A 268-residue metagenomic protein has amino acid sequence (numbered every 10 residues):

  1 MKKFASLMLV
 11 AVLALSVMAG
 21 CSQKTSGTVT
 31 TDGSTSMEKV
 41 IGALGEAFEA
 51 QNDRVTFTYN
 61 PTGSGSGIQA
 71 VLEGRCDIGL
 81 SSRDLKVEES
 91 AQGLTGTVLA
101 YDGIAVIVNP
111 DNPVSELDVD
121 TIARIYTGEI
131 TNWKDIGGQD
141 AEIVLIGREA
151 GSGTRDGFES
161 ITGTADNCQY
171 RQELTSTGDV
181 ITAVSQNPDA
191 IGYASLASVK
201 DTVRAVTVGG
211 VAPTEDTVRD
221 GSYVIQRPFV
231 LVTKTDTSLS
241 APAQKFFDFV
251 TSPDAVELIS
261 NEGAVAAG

Functional and structural regions predicted by a protein language model:
M1-L9: Positively charged n-region of N-terminal signal peptides that target proteins for export
F4, S22-G65, Q69-G268: Exported/periplasmic ABC-transporter solute-binding proteins
M8, V12, R75: Conserved functional loop/turn residues at catalytic and ligand-binding sites
A11-A14, V206: Lipid-exposed faces of alpha-helical membrane segments in multi-pass integral membrane proteins
S16-G20: C-terminal motif of bacterial Sec signal peptides marking the signal peptidase cleavage site
